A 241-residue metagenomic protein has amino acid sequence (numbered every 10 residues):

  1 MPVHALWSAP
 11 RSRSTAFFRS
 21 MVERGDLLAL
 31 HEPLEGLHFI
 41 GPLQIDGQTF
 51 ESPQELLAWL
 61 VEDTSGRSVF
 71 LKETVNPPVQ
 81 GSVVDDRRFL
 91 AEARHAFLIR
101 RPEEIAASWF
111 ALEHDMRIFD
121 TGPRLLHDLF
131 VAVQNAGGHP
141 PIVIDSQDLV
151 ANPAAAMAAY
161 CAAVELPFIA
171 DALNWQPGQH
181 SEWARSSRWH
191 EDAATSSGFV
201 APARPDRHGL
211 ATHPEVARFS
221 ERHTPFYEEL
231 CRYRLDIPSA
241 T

Functional and structural regions predicted by a protein language model:
M1-R67: PAPS-dependent sulfotransferase catalytic core
P2-H4, I169-T241: PAPS-dependent sulfotransferases, especially Golgi type II membrane carbohydrate sulfotransferases
H4, L28-L30, V69-L71, R94-F97 (+1 more regions): Hydrophobic/aromatic beta-strand patches that form the interior of the parallel beta-sheet core in alpha/beta enzyme
L37-F39, I105, G178: Generic structural signal for helix capping and beta-alpha/helix-loop junctions
L43-Q48, A159, W183-H190: Short, surface-exposed amphipathic charged segments that create phosphate/polyanion-binding patches used for binding
T49-L56, R117-T121, W189-F199: A polyampholytic, Gly/Pro-enriched intrinsically disordered region
L60-V83: Glycine-rich phosphate-binding loop used to anchor ATP phosphates in small-molecule kinases, encompassing both
V75-D171: PAPS-dependent sulfotransferase catalytic domain
